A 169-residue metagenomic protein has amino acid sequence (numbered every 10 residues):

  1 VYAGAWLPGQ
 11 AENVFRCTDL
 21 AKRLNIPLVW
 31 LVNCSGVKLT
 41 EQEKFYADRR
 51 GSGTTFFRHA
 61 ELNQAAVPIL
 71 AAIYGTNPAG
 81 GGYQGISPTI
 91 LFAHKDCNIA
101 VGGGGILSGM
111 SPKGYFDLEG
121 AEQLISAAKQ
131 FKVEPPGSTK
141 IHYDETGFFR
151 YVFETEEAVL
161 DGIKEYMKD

Functional and structural regions predicted by a protein language model:
V1-Y2, A11-E41: A structural preference for short, pocket-lining loop segments at secondary-structure junctions
A3-G4, M110: Flexible, solvent-exposed loop/hinge segments and secondary-structure transition points
P8, E12, R49: Conserved phosphate-coordination/catalytic loops
P8-G9, P27, P68, K168-D169: Proline-rich low-complexity regions
V32-K168: Conserved catalytic cores of soluble enzyme domains, especially glycine-rich substrate-binding beta-alpha loops
